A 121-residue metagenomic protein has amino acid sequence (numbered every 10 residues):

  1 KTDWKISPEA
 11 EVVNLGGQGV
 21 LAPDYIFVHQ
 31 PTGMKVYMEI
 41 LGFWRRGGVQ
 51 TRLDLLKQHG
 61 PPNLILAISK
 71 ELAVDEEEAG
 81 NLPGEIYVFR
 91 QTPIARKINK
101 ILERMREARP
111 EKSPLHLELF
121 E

Functional and structural regions predicted by a protein language model:
K1-E121: Electrostatic, structured charged patches in enzyme active sites and in nucleic-acid/phosphate-binding
